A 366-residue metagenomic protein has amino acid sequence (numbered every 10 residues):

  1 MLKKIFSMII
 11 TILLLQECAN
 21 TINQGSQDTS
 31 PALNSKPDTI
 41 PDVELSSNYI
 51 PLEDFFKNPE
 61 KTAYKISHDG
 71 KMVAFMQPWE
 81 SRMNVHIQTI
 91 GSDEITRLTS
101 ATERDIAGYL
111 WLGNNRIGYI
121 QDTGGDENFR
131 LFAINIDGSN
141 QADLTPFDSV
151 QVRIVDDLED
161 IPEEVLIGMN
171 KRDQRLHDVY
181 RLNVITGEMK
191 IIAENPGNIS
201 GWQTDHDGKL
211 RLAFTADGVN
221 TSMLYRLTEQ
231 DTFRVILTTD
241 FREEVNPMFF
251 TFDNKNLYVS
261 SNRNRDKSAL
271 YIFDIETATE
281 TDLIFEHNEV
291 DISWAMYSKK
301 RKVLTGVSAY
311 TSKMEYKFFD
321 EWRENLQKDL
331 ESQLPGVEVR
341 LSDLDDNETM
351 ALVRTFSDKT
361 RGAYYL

Functional and structural regions predicted by a protein language model:
K3-T11: Sec-dependent signal peptide recognition, specifically the positively charged N-region followed immediately by
A19, S35-P37, F56-T62, H68 (+4 more regions): Peripheral, non-catalytic segments that deliver or gate enzyme domains
A19-Q27: Bacterial lipoprotein signal-peptidase II cleavage site
S26-Y49: N-terminal low-complexity, Pro/Thr/Ser-rich intrinsically disordered segments that act as propeptides or flexible
P51-D54: Bacterial Sec-pathway N-terminal export signals of envelope proteins
Q88-T89: Short Gly/aromatic-enriched secondary-structure transition segments
I95: Active-site-proximal cofactor/substrate-binding loop regions of enzyme domains
